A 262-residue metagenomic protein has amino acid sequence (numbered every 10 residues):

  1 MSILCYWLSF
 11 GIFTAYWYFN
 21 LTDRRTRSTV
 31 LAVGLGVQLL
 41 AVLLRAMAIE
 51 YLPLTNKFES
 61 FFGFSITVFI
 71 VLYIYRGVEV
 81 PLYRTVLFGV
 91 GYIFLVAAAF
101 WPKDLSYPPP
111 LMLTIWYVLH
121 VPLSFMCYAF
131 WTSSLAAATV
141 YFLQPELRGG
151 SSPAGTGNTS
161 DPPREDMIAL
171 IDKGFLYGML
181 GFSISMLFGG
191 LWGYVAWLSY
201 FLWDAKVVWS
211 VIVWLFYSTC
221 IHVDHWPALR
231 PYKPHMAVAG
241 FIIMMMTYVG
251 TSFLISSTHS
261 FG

Functional and structural regions predicted by a protein language model:
M1-Y107, P122-P145, D166-A196, L202-G262: Hydrophobic cores of alpha-helical transmembrane segments in multi-pass integral membrane proteins
S106-L119: Interhelical loops and loop-helix junctions of multi-pass membrane transporters/channels
P145-L170: Membrane-interfacial, low-structure loops and terminal tails that flank and connect transmembrane helices in multi-pass
